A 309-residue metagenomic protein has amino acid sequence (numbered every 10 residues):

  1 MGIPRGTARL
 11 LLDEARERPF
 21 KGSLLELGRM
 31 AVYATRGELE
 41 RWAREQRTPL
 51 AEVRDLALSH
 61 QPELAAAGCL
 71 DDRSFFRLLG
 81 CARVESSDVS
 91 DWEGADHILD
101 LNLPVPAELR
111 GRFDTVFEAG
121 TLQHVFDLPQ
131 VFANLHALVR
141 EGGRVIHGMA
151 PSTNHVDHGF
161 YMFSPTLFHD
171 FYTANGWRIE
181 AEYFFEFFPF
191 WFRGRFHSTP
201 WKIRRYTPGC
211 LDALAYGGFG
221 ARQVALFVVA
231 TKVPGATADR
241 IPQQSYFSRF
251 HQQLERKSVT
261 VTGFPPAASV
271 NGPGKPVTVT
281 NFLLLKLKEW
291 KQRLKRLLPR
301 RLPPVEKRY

Functional and structural regions predicted by a protein language model:
M1, Q253-Y309: Membrane-proximal basic amphipathic "stem/tether" segments
M1-S23, M30-R44: Class I SAM-dependent methyltransferase Rossmann-like catalytic core, especially the SAM/SAH-binding loop
L25-L27, A67-D157, T166: Conserved SAM-binding loop
M30-V32, A150-H155, F184-F188: Short "lid" loop at the C-terminus of a central beta-strand within the Rossmann-like core of SAM-dependent
V32-S87: Aromatic- and Gly/Pro-rich amphipathic surface segment
A34-T35, V233-L254, S258: Short, charged low-complexity linker/loop segments at the C-terminal edge of domains
H158-F185, R193-I203: Conserved Class I S-adenosyl-L-methionine
F187-D239: A conserved mid-domain beta-alpha-beta active-site/ligand-binding segment of alpha/beta enzyme cores
